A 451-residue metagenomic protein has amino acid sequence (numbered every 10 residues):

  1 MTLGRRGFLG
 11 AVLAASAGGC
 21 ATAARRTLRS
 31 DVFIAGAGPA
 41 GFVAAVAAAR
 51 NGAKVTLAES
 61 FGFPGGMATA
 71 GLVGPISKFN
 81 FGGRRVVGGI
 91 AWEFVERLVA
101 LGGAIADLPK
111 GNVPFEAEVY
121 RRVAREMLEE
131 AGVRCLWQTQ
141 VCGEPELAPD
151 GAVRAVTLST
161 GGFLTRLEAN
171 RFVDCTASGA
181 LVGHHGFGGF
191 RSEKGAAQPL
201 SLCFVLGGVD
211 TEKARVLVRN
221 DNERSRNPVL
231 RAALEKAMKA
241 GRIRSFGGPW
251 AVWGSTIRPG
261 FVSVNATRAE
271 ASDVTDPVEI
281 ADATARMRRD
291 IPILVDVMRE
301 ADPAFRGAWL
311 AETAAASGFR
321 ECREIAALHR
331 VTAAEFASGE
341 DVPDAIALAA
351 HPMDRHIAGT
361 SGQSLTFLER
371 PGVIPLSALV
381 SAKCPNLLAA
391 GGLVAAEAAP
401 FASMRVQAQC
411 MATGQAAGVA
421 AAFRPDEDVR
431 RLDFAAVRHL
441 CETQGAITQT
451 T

Functional and structural regions predicted by a protein language model:
T2, G7-A23: N-terminal export signals
L28-G38: Beta1/beta-strand and adjacent pyrophosphate-binding region of the FAD-binding site in flavoprotein oxidoreductases
G41: N-terminal Rossmann-fold NAD(P) dinucleotide-binding loop
A48: Aromatic pocket-lining residues of Rossmann-like dinucleotide-binding sites
A53-K54, E59-P145, P199: Conserved N-terminal/central alpha/beta ligand/cofactor-binding core
M67, C142, T160-R171, C175-T451: Flavin (FAD/FMN)-binding glycine-rich loop and adjacent Rossmann-like elements that form
E146-T165: Conserved beta-strand-loop-beta-strand element in the redox core of flavoprotein oxidoreductases
